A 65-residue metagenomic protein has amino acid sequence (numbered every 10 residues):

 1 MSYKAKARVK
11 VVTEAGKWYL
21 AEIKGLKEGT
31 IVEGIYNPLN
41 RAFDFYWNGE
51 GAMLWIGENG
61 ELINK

Functional and structural regions predicted by a protein language model:
Y3-K4, R8-E58, L62-N64: Basic/aromatic-rich interaction segments and small domains that mediate binding to polyanionic partners
